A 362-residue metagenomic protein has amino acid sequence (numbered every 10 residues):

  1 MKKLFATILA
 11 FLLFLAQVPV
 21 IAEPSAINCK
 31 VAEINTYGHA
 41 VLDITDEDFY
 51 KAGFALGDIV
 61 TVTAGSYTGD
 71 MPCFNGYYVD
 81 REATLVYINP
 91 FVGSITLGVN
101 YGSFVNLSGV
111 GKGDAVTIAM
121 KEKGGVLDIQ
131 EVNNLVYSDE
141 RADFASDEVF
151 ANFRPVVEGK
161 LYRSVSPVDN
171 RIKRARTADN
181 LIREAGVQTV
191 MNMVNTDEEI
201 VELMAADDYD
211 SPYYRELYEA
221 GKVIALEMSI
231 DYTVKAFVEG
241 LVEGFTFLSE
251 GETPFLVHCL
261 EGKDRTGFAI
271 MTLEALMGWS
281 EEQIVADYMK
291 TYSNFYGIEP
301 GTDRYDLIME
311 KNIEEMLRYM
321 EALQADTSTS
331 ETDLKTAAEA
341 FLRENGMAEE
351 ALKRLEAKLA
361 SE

Functional and structural regions predicted by a protein language model:
K2-A10: Sec-dependent signal peptide recognition, specifically the positively charged N-region followed immediately by
L9, A22, A64, V165-S166: Residues marking helix boundaries in flexible regions
L15-P24: Sec-dependent signal peptide cleavage junction
E23-V99, V105-A119: Long, compositionally biased stretches
Y101-F255, A269-E362: Cys-dependent protein tyrosine phosphatase-like superfamily
L256, L260: Active-site cradle of extracellular carbohydrate-active enzymes
E261, R265-T266: Ser/Thr-glycine-rich phosphate-binding loops at phosphate-binding pockets of nucleotides, nucleotide cofactors
